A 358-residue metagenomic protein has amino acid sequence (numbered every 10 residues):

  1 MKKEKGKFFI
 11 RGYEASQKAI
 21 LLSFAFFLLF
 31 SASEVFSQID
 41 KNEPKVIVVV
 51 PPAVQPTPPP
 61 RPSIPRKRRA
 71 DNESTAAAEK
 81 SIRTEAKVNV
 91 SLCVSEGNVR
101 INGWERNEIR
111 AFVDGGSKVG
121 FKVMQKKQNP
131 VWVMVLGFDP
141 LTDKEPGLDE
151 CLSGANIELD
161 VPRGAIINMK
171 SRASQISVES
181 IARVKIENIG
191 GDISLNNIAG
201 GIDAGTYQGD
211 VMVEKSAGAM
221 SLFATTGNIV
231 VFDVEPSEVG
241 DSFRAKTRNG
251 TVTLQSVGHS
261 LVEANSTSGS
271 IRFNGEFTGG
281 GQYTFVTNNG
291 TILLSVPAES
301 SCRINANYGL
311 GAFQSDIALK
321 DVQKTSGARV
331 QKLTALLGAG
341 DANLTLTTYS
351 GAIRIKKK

Functional and structural regions predicted by a protein language model:
K2-K358: Intrinsically disordered, low-complexity terminal regions
